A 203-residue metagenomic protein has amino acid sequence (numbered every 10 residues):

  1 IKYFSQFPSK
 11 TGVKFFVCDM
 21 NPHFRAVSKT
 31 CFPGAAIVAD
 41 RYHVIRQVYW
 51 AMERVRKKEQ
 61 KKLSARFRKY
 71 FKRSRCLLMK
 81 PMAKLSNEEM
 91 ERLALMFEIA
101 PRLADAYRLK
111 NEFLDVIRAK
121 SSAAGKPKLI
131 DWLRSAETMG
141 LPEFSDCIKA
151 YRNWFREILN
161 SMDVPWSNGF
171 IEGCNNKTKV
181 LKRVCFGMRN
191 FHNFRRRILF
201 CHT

Functional and structural regions predicted by a protein language model:
K2-G34, V38, Y42-I45, S64-T203: Acidic/histidine-rich catalytic cores and adjacent linkers of DNA breakage/strand-transfer/modification proteins
V44-A65: Short alpha-helix plus adjacent loop in nuclease-associated cores
